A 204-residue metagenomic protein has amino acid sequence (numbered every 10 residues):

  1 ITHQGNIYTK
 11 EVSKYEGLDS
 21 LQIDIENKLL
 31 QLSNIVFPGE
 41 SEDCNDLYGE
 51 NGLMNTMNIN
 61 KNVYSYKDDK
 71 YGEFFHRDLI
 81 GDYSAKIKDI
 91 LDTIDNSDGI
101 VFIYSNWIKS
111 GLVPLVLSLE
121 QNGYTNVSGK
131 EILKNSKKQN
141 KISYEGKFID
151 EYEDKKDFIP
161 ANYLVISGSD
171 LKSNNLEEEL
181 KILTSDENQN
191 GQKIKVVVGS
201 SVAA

Functional and structural regions predicted by a protein language model:
I1-A204: Helicase motor interdomain insertion/brace
